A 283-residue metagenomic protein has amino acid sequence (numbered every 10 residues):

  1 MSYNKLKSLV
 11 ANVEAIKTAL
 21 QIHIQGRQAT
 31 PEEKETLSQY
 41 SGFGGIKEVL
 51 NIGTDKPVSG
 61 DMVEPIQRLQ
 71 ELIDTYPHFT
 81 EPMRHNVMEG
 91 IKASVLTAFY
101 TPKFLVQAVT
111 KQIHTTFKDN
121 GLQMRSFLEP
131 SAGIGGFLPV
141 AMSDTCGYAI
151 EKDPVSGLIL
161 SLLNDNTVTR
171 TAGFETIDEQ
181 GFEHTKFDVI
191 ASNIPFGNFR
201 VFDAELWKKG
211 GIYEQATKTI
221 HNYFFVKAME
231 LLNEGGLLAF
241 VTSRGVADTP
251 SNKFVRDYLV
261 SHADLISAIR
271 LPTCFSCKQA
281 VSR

Functional and structural regions predicted by a protein language model:
S2-L163: Class I S-adenosyl-L-methionine
V109, L128, K152-P154, Q215-S276: Conserved Class I SAM-dependent methyltransferase catalytic core
M124, K186-F187, L265: Local beta-strand N-terminus motif with an aromatic residue
I159, T176-E179: Hydrophobic/aromatic interaction determinants used to assemble and anchor large protein complexes
D165-E175: Conserved SAM-binding strand-loop segment of SAM-dependent methyltransferases
Q180-A191: A short acidic, Gly/Pro-enriched loop at the edge of an enzyme's catalytic core that lines a small-molecule cofactor
I194-F224: Mobile active-site "lid"/loop adjacent to the S-adenosyl-L-methionine
C277-R283: Flexible, glycine-/basic-rich loop-and-beta segments that form/coincide with the SAM-dependent methyltransferase
